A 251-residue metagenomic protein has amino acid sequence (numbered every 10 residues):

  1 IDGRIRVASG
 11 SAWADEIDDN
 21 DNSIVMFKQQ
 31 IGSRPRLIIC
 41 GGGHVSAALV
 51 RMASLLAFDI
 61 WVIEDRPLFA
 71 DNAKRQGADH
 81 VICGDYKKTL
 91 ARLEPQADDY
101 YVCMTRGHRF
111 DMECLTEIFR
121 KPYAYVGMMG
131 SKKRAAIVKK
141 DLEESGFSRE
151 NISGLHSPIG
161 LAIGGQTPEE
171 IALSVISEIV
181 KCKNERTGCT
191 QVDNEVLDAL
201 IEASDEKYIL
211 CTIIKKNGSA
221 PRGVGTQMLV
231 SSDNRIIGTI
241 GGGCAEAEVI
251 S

Functional and structural regions predicted by a protein language model:
I1-D65, N72-A73, I82, D99 (+3 more regions): Segments forming oxygen-rich coordination pockets for charged ligands
V50-R51, M112, T116: Alpha-helical segments flanking ligand/cofactor-binding loops in enzyme cores
W61-I63, Y100-H108, T116-D141: ADP-ribose/adenylate-binding Rossmann-like module
P67-A73, F110-E113: Short, glycine/polar-rich helix-capping loops at beta-to-alpha or helix-loop-helix junctions that flank or form
G77-I82, E144-F147: Short, hinge-like loop/turn segments at secondary-structure boundaries
G84-T89, R109: Conserved SAM/SAH-binding loop
K87-A97: Short amphipathic alpha-helix with an adjacent loop that forms part of the alpha/beta core around
M129-D198: Adenosine-phosphate binding glycine-rich loop
